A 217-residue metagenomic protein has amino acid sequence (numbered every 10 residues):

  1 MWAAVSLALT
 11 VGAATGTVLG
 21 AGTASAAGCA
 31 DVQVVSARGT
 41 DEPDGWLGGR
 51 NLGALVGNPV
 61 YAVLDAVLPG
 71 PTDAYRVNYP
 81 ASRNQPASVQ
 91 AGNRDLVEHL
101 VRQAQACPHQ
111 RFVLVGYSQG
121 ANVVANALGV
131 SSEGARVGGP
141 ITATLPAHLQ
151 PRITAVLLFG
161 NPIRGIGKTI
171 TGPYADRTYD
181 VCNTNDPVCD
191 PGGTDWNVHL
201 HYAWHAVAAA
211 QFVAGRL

Functional and structural regions predicted by a protein language model:
M1-A26: Secretory targeting and sorting signals
A4-L9, Q211-L217: Long hydrophobic alpha-helical segments typical of transmembrane helices together with their membrane-interfacial
A26-A27, P173: Short glycine/proline-enriched loop/turn "hinge" motifs that connect secondary-structure elements and lie
A27-R111, N183-A206, A210-R216: Active-site catalytic motif of lipid deacylating hydrolases and related acyltransferases
V32, I153, T178: Extracellular structured ligand-interaction cores
N93-A175, V188: Serine-dependent carboxylesterase/thioesterase catalytic core of lipase-like alpha/beta-hydrolase/SGNH enzymes
P173-N183: Active-site regions of enzymes building and remodeling cell-envelope glycoconjugates
